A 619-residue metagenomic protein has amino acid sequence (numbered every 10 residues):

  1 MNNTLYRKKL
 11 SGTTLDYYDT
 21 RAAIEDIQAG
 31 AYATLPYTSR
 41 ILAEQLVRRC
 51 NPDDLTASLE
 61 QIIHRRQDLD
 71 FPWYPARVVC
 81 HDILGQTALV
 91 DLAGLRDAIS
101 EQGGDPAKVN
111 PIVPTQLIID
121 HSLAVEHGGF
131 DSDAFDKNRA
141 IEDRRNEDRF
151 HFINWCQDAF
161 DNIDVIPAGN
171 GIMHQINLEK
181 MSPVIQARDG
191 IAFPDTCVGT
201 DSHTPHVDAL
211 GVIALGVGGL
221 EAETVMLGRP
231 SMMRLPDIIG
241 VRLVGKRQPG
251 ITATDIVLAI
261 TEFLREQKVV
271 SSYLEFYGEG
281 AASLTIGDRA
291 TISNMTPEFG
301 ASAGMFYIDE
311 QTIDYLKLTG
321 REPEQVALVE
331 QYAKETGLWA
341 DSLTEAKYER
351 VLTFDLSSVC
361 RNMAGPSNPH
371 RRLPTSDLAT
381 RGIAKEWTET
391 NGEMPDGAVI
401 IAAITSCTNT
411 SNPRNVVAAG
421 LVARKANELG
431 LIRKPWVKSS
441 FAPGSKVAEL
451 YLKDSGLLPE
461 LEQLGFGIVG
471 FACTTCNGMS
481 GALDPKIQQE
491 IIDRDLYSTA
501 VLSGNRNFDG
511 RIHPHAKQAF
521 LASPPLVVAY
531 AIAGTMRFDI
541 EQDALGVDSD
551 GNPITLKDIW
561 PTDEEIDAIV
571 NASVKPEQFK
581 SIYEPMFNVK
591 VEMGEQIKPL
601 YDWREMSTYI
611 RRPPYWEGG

Functional and structural regions predicted by a protein language model:
M1-G619: Fe-S-dependent hydro-lyases/dehydratases of central metabolism
